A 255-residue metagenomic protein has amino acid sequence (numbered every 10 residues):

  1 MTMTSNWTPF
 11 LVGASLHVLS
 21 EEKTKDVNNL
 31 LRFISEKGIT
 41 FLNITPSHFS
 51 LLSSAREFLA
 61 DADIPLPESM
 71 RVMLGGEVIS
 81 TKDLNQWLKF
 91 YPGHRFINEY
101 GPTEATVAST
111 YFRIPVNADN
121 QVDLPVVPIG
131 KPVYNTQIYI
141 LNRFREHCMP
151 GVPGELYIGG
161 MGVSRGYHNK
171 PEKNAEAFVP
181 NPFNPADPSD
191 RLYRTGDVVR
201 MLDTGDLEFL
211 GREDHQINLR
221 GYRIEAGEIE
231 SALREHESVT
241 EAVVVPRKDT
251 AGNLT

Functional and structural regions predicted by a protein language model:
M1, E22, T103, G160: Conserved AMP-binding
T2-T40: Conserved AMP-binding/adenylation subdomain of ANL enzymes
W7, L11-L16, I39-N43, S53-L124 (+2 more regions): Gly/Ser/Thr-rich phosphate-binding loop
E21-E22, T45-S47, G76: Structural motif
K23-D26, I79, T250: Glycine-/small-residue-rich active-site loops that bind phosphorylated ligands and cofactors
N28-L31, D61, E230-S231: Short hydrophobic/charged patches on amphipathic alpha-helices used for structural packing and interfaces
T45, S50, T81, K89-N98 (+1 more regions): AMP-dependent adenylate-forming
